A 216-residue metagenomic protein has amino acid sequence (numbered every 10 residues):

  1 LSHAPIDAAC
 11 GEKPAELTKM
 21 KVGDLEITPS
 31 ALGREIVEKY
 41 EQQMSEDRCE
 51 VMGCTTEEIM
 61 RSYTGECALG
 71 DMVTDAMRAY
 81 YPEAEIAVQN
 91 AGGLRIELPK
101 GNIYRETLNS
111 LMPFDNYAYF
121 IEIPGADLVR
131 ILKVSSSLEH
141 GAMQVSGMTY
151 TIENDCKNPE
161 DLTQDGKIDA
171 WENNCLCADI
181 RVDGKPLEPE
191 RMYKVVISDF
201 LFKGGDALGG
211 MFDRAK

Functional and structural regions predicted by a protein language model:
L1-R34: Functional cores that coordinate and move charged inorganic groups
P5-T18, C67, D71-K216: Feature captures C-terminal
C10-E12, G23-D24, S30, G53 (+3 more regions): Intrinsic-disorder/low-complexity loop/linker signature
E26, S30, R34, C49 (+3 more regions): Electropositive phosphate-/nucleotide-binding environments in soluble metabolic enzymes
G33-Y40, G93-R95: Active-site neighborhoods of metal-dependent hydrolases
I36, Q42-C49, H140, I168: Append "with occasional cross-activation on large, charged helical scaffolds in nucleic-acid assemblies
M44-A68: Glycine-rich phosphate/diphosphate-binding loops and the adjacent beta-loop-alpha structural elements that coordinate
